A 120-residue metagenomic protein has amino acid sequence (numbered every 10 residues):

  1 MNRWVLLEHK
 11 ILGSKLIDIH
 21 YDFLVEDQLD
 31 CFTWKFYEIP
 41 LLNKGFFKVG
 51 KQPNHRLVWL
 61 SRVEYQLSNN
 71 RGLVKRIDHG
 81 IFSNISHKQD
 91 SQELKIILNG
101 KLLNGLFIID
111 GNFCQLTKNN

Functional and structural regions predicted by a protein language model:
M1-N120: A charge-rich, low-complexity, intrinsically flexible signal that marks solvent-exposed coils, linkers, repeats
